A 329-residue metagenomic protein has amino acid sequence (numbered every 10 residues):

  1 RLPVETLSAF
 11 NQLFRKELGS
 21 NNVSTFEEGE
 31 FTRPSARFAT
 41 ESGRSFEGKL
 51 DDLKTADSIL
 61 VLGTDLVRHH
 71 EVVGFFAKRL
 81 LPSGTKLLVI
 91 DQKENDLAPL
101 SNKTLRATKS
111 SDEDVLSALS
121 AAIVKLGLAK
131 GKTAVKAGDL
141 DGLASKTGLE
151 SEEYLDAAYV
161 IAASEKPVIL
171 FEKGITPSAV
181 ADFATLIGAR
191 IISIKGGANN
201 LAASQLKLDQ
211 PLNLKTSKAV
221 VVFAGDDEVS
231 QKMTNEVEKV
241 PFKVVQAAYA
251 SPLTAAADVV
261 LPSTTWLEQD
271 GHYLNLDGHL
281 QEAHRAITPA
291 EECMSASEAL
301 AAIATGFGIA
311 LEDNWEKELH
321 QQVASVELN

Functional and structural regions predicted by a protein language model:
R1-N329: Cofactor-pocket helix-loop regions in the catalytic cores of large enzyme subunits
